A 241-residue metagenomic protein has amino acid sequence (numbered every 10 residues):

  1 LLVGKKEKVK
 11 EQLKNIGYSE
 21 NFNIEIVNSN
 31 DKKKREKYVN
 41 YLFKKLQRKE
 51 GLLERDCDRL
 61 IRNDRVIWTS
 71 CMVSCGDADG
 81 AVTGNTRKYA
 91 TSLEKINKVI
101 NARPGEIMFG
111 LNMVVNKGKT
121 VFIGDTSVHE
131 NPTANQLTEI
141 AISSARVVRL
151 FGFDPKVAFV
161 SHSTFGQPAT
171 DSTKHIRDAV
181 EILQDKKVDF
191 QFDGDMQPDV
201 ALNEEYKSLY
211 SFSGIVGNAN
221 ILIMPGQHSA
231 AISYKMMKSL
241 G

Functional and structural regions predicted by a protein language model:
L1-G241: Anion-binding alpha/beta catalytic cores of soluble intermediary-metabolism enzymes, centered on
